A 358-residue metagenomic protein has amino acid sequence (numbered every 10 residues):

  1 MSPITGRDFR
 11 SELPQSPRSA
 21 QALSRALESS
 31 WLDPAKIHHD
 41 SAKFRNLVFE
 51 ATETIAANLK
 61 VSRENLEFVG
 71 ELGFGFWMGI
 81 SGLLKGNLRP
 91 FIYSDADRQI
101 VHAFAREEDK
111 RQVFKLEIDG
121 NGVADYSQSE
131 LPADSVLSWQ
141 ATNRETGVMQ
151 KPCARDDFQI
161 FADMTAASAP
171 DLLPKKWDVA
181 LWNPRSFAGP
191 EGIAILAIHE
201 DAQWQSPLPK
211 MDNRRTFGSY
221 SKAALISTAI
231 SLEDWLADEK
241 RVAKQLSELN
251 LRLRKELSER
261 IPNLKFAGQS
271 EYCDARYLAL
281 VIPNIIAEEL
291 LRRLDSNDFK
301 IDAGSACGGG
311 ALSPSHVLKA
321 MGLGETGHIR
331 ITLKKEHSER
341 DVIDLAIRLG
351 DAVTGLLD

Functional and structural regions predicted by a protein language model:
M1-D358: Pyridoxal 5′-phosphate
